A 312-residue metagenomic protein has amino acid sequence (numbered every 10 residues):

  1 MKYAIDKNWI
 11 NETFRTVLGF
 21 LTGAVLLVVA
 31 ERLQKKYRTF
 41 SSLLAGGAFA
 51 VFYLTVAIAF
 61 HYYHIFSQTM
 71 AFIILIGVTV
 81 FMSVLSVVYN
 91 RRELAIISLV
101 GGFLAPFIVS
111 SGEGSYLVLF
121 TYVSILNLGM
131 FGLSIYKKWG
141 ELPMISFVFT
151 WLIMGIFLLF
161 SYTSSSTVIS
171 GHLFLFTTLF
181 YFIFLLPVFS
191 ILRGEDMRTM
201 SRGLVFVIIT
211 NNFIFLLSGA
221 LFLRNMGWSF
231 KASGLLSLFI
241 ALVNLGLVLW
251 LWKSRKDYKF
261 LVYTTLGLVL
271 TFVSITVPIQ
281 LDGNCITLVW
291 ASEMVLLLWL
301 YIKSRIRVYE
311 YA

Functional and structural regions predicted by a protein language model:
M1-A312: Alpha-helical multi-pass membrane segments and their bilayer interfacial helix-loop junctions
